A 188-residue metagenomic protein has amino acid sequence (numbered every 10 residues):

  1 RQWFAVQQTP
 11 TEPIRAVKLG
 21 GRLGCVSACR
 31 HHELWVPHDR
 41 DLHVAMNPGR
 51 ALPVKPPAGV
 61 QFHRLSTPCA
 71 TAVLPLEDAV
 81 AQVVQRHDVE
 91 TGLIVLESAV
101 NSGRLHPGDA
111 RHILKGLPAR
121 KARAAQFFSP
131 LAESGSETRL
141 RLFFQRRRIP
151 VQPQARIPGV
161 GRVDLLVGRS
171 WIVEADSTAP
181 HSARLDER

Functional and structural regions predicted by a protein language model:
R1-A119: Short gly/ser-rich loop at a beta-strand->alpha-helix junction or flexible surface loop bordering the NTP-binding
V100-R188: Surface segments flanking catalytic/ligand-binding clefts of nucleic-acid enzymes
